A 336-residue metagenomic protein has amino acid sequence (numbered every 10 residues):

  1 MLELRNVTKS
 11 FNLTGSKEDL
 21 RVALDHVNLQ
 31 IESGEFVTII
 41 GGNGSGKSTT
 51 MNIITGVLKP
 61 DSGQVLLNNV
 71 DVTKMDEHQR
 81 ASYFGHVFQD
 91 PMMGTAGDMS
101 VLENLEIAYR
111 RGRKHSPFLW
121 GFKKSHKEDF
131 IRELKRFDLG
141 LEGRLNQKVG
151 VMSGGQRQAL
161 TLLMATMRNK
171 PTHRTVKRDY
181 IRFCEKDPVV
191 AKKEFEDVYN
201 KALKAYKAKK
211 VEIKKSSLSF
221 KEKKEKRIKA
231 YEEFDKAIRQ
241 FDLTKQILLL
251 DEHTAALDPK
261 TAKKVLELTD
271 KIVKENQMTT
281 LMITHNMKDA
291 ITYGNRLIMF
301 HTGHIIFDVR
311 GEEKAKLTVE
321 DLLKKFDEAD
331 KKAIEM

Functional and structural regions predicted by a protein language model:
E18, D71-G85, M93, S116-L119 (+2 more regions): ABC ATPase NBD coupling module
I40-G42: The feature captures the beta-strand-to-loop junction immediately N-terminal to the Walker
T55: Helix-to-loop junction immediately C-terminal to a conserved catalytic motif
G63-V70, F307-V309: Conserved ABC transporter NBD signature motif
R174, K245, E252-H253: Walker B catalytic motif
T284-H285: H-loop/switch region of ABC-family ATPase nucleotide-binding domains
H304-E328: Conserved beta-strand-loop-alpha-helix hinge in the C-terminal portion of ABC ATPase nucleotide-binding domains
